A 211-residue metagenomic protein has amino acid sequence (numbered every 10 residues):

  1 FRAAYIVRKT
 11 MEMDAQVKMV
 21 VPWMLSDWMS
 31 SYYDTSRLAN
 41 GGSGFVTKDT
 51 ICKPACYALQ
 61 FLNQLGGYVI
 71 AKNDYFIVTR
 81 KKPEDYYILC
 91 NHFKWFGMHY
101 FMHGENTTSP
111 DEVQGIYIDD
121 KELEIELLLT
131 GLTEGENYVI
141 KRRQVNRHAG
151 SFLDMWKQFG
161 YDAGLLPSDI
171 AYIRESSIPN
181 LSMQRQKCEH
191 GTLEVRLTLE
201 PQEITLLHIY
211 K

Functional and structural regions predicted by a protein language model:
F1-S109: Aromatic/acidic polysaccharide-binding cleft in carbohydrate-active enzymes
C90-K211: C-terminal beta-sandwich/jelly-roll accessory domains of carbohydrate-active enzymes
